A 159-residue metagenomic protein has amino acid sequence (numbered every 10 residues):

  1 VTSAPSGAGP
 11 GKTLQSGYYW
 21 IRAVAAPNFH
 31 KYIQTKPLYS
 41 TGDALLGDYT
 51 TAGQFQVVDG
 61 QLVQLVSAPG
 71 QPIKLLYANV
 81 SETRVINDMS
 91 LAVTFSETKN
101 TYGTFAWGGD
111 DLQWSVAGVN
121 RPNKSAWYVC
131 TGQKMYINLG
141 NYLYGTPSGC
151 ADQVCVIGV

Functional and structural regions predicted by a protein language model:
T2-I86: N-terminal extracellular "head" region immediately following the signal peptide in secreted fungal cell-surface proteins
A4-L38, D88-V159: Extracellular glycan/ECM-engagement signal in secreted proteins
